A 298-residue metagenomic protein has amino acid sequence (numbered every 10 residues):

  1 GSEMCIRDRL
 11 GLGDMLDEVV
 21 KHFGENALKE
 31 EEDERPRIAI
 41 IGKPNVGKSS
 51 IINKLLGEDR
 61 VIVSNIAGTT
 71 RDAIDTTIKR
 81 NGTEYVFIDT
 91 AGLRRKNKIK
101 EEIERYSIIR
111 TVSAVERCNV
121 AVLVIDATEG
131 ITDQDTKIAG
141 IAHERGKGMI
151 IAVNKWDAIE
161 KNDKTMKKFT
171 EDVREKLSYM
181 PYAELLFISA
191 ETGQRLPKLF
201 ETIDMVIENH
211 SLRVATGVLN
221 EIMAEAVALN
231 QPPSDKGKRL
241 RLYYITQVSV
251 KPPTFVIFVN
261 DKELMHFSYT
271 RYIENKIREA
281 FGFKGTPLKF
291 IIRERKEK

Functional and structural regions predicted by a protein language model:
S2-I88, K96-I109, S113, R117-V124 (+1 more regions): C-terminal-of-GTPase-core extension/linker across diverse P-loop GTPases
